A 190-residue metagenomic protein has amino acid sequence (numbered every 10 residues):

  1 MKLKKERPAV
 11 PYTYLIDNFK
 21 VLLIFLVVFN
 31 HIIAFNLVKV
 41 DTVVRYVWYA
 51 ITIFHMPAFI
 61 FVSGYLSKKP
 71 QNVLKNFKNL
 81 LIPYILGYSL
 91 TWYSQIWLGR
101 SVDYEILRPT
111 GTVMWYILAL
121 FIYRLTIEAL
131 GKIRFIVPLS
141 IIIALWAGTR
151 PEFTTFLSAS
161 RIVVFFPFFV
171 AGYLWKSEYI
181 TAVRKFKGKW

Functional and structural regions predicted by a protein language model:
M1-T13: Short, Lys/Arg-rich, polar N-terminal cytosolic tail immediately upstream of the first transmembrane signal-anchor
Y14-K69, L80-Y88, G172: Functionally critical transmembrane alpha-helices in membrane proteins and complexes, commonly lining
F25-I32, I85-S94, S140-T154, W190: Aromatic-anchored segments of alpha-helical transmembrane domains
L37, Y93-V102: Transmembrane alpha-helix boundary signature
V43-F54, D103-L118, P151-F168: Interfacial loop-to-helix transition and helix-capping segments at the boundaries of transmembrane helices
V62, F77-L90, M114-A129, V163-L174: Hydrophobic, lipid-facing residues on alpha-helical transmembrane segments of integral membrane proteins
S67-K78, R100-E105: Membrane-helix interface linkers and caps
A129-W190: Aromatic-enriched alpha-helical transmembrane segments of multi-pass intramembrane proteins
